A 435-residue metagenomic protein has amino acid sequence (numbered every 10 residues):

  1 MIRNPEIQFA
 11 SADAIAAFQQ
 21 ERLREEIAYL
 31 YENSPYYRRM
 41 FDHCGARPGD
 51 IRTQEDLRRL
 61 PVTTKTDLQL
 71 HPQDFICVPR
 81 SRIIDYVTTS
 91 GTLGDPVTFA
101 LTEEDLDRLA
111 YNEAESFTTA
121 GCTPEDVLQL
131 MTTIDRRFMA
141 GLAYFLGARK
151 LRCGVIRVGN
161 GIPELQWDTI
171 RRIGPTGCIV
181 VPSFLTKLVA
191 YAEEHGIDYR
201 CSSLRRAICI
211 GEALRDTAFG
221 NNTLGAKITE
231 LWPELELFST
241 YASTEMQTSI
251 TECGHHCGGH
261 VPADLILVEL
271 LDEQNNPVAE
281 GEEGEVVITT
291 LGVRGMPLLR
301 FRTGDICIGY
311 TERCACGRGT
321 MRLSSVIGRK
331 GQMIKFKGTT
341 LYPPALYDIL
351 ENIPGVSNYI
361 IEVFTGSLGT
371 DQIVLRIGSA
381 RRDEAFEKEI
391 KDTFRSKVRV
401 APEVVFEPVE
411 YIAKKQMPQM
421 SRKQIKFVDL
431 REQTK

Functional and structural regions predicted by a protein language model:
M1-T88, G94-Y111, E115-T119, P124 (+5 more regions): Nucleotide 5′-phosphate-binding alpha/beta core
N4-E6, T63-W232, I250-C257, F406: Active-site phosphate/ATP/adenylate-binding loop shared across adenylate-forming ligases
Y31, R149, P262: Anion (oxyanion) recognition and catalysis
Y36, M40, L165, K187-L188 (+2 more regions): Phosphate- and divalent-cation-binding pockets in alpha/beta enzyme and binding domains that engage nucleotide-derived
V127-L130, V287, R376: Short, well-ordered beta-strand segments
V155, L237, V268, Y359-I361 (+1 more regions): Generic structural signal for residues in well-ordered beta-strands
C178, G292-V400, R422: AMP-binding/adenylate-forming catalytic core of the ANL superfamily
F219-R313: Conserved AMP-binding/adenylate-forming
